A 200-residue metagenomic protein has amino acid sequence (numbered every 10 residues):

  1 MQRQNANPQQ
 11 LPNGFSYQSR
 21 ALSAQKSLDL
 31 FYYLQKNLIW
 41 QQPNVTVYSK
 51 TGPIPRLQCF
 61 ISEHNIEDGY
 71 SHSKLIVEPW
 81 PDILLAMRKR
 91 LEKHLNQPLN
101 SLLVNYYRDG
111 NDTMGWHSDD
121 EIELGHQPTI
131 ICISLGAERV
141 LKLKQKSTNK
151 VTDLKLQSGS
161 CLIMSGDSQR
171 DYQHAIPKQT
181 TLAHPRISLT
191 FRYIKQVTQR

Functional and structural regions predicted by a protein language model:
M1-R200: Non-heme Fe(II) oxygenase metal-center motifs and adjacent flexible, charged/small-residue loops
